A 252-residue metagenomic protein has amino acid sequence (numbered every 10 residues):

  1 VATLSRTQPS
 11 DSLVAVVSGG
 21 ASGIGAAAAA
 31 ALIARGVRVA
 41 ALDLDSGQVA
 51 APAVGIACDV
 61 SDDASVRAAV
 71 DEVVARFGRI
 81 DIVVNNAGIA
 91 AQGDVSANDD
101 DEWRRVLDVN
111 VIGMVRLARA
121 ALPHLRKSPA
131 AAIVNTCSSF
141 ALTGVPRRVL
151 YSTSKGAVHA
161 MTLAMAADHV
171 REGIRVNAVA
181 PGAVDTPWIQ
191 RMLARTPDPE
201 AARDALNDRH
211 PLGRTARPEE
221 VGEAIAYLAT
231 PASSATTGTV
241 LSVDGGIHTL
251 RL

Functional and structural regions predicted by a protein language model:
A2-T7, T143, I225-A226, T237-L252: Short C-terminal tail/terminal secondary-structure segment of NAD(P)H-dependent dehydrogenase/reductase domains
D94-V95, D99-R104, L206: Substrate-binding pocket helix/loop in short-chain dehydrogenase/reductase
S96, T143-V149, R171-E172, G213 (+1 more regions): Active-site loop immediately N-terminal to the catalytic Tyr-X3-Lys motif of short-chain dehydrogenase/reductase
A118, S154: Active-site helix of classical SDR
P123, A167-R171, S234: Alpha-helical segment proximal to the catalytic Tyr-Lys
S138: Residue(s) in the substrate-gating loop at a strand-loop-helix junction that position the organic substrate next
A178, T186, E200-A232, T236 (+1 more regions): C-terminal helical subdomain
